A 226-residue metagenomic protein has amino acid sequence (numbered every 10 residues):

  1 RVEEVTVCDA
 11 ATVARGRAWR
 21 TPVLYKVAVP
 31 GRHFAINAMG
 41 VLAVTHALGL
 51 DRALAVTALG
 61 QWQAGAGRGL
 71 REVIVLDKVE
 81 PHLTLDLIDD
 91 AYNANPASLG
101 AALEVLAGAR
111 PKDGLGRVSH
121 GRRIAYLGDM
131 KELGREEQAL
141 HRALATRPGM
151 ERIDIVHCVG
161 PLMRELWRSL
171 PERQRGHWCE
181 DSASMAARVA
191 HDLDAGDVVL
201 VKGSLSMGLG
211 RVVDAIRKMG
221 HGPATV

Functional and structural regions predicted by a protein language model:
V2, Y25: Short, surface-exposed loop motifs enriched in S/T, G, D/E and P with embedded aromatic residues
E3-T6, R71: Short amphipathic beta-strand and strand-loop transition segments with alternating hydrophobic
V7-V13: A short, compositionally biased
A10, R20, K26-H33, M39-V226: ATP-dependent carboxylate-amine ligase
R15-R17: A generic structural motif
